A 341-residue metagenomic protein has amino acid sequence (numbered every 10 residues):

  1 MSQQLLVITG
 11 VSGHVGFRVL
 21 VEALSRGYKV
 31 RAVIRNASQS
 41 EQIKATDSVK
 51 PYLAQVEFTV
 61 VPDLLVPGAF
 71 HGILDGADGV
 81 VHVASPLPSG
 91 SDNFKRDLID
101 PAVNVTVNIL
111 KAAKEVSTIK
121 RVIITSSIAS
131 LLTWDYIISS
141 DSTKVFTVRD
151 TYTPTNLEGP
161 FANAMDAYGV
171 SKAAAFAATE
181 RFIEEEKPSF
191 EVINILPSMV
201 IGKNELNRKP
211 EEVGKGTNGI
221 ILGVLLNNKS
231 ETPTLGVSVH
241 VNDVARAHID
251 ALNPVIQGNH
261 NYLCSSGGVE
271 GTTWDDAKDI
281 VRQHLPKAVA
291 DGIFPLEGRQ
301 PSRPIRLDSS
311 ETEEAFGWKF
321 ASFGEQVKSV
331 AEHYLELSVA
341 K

Functional and structural regions predicted by a protein language model:
Q3-V33: N-terminal Rossmann NAD(P)H-binding glycine-rich loop of SDR-like oxidoreductase domains
V21, H82, D92, D97 (+1 more regions): Conserved Rossmann-fold NAD(P)-dependent oxidoreductase catalytic core, especially the SDR/UDP-sugar
S38-K44, S48-N104: NAD(P)H-binding glycine-rich loop region in Rossmannoid oxidoreductase-like domains and their noncatalytic homologs
P154-V192: Active-site Tyr-X1-5-Lys
L157-N163, N207-V239: A conserved pocket-lining segment of Rossmann-fold NAD(P)-dependent short-chain dehydrogenase/reductase
E186-S189, G202-N218, A251-Y262: Glycine/proline-rich active-site loop of Rossmann-fold NAD(P)-dependent oxidoreductases
L235, A245-G298, F323, A331 (+1 more regions): Mid/C-terminal beta-alpha module of Rossmann-like enzyme folds, strongest in SDR-family dehydrogenases/epimerases
G298-K319: Conserved C-terminal active-site "lid" loop/helix of NAD(P)H-dependent oxidoreductases that clamps the redox cofactor
